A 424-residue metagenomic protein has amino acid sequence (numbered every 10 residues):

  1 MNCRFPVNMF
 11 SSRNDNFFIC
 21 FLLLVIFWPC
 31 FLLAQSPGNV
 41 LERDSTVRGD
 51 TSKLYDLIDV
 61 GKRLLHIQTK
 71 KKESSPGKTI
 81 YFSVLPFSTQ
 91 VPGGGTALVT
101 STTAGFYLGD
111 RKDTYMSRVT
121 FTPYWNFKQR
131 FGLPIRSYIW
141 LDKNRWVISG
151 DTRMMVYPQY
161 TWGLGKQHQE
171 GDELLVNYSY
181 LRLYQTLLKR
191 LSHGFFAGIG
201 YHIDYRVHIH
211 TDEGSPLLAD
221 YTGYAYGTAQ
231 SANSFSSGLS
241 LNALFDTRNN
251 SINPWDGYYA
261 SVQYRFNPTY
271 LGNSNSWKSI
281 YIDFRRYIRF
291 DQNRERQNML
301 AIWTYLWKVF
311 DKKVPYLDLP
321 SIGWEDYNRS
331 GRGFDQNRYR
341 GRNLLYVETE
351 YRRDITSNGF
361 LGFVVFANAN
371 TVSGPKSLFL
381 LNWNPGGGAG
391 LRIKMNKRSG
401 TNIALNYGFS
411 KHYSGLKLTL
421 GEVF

Functional and structural regions predicted by a protein language model:
M1-G61: Cleavable N-terminal export/targeting peptides
Q35-S149, A225-W255, R342, I355-G362 (+3 more regions): Outer-membrane beta-barrel initiation region
S36-L64, K70-K71, D151-R153, P158-R294 (+1 more regions): Transmembrane beta-strand segments of outer-membrane beta-barrel domains in Gram-negative and organellar OMPs
S88, T100-T102, V119-W125, G150-K166 (+9 more regions): Transmembrane beta-barrel strands of outer-membrane/channel proteins
V99-T100, T114, G132-S137, Y160-H168 (+6 more regions): Outer-membrane beta-barrel translocator domains and adjoining extracellular loop/strand segments of Gram-negative
Y124-K189, Y305-W324, F334, T401-G421: Outer-membrane beta-barrel translocator/channel fold
L241, G388-I393, R398, Y413-F424: Outer-membrane beta-barrel "beta-signal"
N250-T356: C-terminal outer-membrane beta-barrel translocator/porin domains of Gram-negative envelope proteins and their
